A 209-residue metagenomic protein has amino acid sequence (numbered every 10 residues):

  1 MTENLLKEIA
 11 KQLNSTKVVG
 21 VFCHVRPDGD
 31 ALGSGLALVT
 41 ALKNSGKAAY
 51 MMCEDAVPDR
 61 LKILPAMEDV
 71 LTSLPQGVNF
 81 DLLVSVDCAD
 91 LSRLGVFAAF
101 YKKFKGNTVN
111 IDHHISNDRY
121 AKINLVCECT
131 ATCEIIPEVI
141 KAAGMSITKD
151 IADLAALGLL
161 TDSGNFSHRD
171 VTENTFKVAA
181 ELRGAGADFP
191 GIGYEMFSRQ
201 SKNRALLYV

Functional and structural regions predicted by a protein language model:
T2-V25, G33-K62, T72, Q76-F80 (+1 more regions): Hydrophobic helix-and-loop "lid/oligomerization" segment in the mid-to-C-terminal part of catalytic domains
E3-E8, A89-D90, I140-A142: Short, motif-level signal for alpha-helix interfacial/capping segments enriched in acidic residues and aromatics/proline
F22, R26, S85, N110-I111 (+1 more regions): Generic enzyme active-site microenvironment
G29-G35, L91-G95: Short glycine/serine/threonine-rich phosphate/pyrophosphate-binding segments that cradle anionic phosphate groups
A41, A99-N107, A142, E173-N174: A glycine- and small-aliphatic-rich helix-loop capping segment at beta-alpha/alpha-beta transitions that lines
A41, F100, V139, L157 (+1 more regions): Hydrophobic/aromatic ligand-binding patch that stacks against planar heteroaromatic rings of cofactors or nucleotides
P65-M67, T72-K122: Active-site cofactor/cluster-binding pocket
I111-V178: Short alpha-helices
